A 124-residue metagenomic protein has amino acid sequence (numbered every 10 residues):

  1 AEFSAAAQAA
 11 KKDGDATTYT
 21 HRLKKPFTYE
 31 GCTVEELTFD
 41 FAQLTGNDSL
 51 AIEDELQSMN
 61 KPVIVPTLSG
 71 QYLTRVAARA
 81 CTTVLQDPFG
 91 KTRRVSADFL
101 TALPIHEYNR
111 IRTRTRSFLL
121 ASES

Functional and structural regions predicted by a protein language model:
A1-S124: Short, surface-exposed, charged amphipathic helix/loop patches that serve as local interaction elements
